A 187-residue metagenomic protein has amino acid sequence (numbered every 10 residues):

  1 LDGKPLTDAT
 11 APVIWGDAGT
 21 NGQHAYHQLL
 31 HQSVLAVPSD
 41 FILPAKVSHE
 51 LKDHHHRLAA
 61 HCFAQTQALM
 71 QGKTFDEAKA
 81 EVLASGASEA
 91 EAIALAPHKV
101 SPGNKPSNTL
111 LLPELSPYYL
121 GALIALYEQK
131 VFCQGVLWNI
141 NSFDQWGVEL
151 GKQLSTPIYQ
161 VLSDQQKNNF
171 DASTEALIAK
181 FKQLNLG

Functional and structural regions predicted by a protein language model:
L1-G187: A SIS-like phosphosugar-recognition module
